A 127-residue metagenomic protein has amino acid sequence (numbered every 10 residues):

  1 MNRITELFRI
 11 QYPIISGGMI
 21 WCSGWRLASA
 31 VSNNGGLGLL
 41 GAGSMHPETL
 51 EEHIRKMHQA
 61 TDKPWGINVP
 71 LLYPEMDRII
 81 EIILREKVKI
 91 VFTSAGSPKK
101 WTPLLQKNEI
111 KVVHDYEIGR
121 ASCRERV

Functional and structural regions predicted by a protein language model:
M1-R126: Active-site entrance/lid segments in N-terminal catalytic domains of soluble metabolic enzymes
